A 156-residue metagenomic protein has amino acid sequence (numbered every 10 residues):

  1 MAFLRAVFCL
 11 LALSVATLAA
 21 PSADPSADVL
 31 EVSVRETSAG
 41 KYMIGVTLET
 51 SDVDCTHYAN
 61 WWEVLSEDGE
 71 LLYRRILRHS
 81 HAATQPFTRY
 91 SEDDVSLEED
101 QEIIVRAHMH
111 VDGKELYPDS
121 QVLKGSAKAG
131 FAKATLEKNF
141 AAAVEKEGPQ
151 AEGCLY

Functional and structural regions predicted by a protein language model:
M1-A2: N-terminal secretory signal peptides that target proteins for export/translocation
A6-A16: Bacterial N-terminal signal peptides
T17-A27: Boundary at the C-terminal end of the N-terminal hydrophobic targeting segment
P25-V64: Short, surface-exposed binding/anchoring microloops in extracellular/periplasmic proteins
E36-G40, L65-E70, D94-Q101: A short, structured loop/turn motif at beta-sheet edges
T56-N60, S66, E70-L77: Surface patches in mature domains of proteins
R74-E115: Short, solvent-exposed, Trp/other aromatic-anchored flexible loops in extracytoplasmic proteins
K114-Y156: C-terminal partner/receptor-binding element of secreted or periplasmic proteins
